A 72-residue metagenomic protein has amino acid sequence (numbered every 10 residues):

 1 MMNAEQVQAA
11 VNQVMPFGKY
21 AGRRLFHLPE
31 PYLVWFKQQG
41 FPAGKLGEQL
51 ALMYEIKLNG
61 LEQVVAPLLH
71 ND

Functional and structural regions predicted by a protein language model:
M1-D72: DEDD superfamily 3′-5′ metal-dependent exonuclease/proofreading module
